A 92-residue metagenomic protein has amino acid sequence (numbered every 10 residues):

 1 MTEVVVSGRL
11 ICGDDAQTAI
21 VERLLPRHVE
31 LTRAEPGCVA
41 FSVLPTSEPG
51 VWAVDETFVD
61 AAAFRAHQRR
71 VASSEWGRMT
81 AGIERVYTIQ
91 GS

Functional and structural regions predicted by a protein language model:
T2-V4, I11, S42-G50, W76-S92: Glycine-rich beta-strand-turn "strand-cap" elements at beta-sheet edges
R9-I11, T57: Residue-level recognition of well-ordered beta-strand positions that form the cores of beta-sheet-rich folds across
I11-V21: Short, surface-exposed ligand-recognition loops at beta-strand->loop->(often short) alpha-helix junctions that present
R27, L31-V39, T57-Q90: An amphipathic, aromatic/His-enriched active-site/gating alpha helix that lines ligand/cofactor pockets
P49-V54, F58: Amphipathic, hydrophobic secondary-structure cores in small proteins
